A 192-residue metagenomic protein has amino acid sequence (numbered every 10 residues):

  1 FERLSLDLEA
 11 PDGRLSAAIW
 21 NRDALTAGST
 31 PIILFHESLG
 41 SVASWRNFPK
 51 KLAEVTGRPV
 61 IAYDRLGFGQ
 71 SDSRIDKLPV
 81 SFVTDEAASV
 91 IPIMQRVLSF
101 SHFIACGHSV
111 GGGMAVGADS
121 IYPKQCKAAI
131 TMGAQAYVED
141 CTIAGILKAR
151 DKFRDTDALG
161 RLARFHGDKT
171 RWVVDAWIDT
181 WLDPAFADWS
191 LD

Functional and structural regions predicted by a protein language model:
F1-L6, A18: An N-terminal hydrophobic leader/cap segment in hydrolases
P11-D23: A short loop-to-beta-strand scaffold at the N-terminal edge of the catalytic core in hydrolase folds
W20-S73: Conserved HGGG/HGGXW glycine-rich cap/lid loop of the alpha/beta-hydrolase fold
H36, F103, G107-S109: Conserved alpha/beta-hydrolase "nucleophile elbow" surrounding the catalytic nucleophile
T56, A62-F103: Active-site loop/oxyanion-hole signature of alpha/beta-hydrolase fold enzymes
S71, S109, G133: Catalytic nucleophile serine of serine hydrolases, specifically the conserved "nucleophile elbow" pentapeptide
G113-A158: Flexible "cap/lid" loop of the alpha/beta hydrolase fold
W177-D192: Serine-hydrolase catalytic core
